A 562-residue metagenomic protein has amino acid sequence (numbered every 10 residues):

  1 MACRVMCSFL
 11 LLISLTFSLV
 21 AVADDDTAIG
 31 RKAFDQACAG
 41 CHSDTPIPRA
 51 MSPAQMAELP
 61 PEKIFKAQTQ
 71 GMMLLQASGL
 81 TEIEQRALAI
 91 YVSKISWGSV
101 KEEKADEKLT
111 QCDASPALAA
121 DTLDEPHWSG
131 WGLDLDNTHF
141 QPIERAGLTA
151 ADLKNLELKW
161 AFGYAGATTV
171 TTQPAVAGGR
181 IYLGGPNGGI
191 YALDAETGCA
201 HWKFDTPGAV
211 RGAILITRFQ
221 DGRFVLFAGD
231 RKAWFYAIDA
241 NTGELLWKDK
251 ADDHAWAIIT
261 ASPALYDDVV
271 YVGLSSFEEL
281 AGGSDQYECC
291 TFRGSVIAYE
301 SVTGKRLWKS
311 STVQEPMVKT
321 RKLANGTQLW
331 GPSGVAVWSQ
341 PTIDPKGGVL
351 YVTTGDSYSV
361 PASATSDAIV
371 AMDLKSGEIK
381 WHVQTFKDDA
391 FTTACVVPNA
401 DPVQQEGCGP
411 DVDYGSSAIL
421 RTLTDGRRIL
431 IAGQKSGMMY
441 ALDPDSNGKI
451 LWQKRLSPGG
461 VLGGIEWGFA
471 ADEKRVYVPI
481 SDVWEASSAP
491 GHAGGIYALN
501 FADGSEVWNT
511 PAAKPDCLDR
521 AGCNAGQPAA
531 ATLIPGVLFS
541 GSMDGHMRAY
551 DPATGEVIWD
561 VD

Functional and structural regions predicted by a protein language model:
M1-C7: N-terminal secretory signal peptides that target proteins for export/translocation
C7-S18: Bacterial N-terminal signal peptides
F17-D26: Bacterial Sec-dependent signal peptides at the C-terminal "C-region" and cleavage site
D25-D44: Sequence/structural segment immediately N-terminal to covalent heme-attachment motifs in c-type and related
G40, A50-G98, W128, V349: Extracytoplasmic electron-transfer domains, predominantly the class I c-type cytochrome c fold
R49-A50, L135-P142, G166-T172, Y191 (+1 more regions): Short, solvent-exposed loop/turn elements at domain surfaces
L109-L158, T312, M317: Blade/loop signatures of beta-propeller domains
A150-A165, I190-V210, I216-R223, F227-A257 (+6 more regions): Extracytoplasmic/lumenal domain signature
